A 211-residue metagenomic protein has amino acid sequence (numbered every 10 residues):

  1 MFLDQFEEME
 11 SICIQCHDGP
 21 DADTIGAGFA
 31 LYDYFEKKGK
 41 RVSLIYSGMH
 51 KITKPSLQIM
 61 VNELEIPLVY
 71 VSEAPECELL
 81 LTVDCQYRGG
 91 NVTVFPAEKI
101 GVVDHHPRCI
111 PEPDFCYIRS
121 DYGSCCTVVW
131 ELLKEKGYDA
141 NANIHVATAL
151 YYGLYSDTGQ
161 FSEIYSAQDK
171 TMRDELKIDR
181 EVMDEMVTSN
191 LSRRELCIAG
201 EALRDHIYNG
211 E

Functional and structural regions predicted by a protein language model:
M1-G19, F29-E36, I110-E211: A structured phosphate/pyrophosphate-recognition subdomain
M9-P75: Anionic-ligand anchoring segments at beta-strand to alpha-helix junctions in alpha/beta enzyme folds, i.e., glycine
D21-D23, D84, D104, D157: Acidic active-site catalytic centers that drive phospho-/nucleotidyl reactions and related ester hydrolyses
V42-L44, I100, L150: Hydrophobic/aromatic residues located in beta-strands of well-ordered beta-sheets within soluble catalytic
K51-I52, R88, V103, F161: Active-site environment of divalent metal-dependent phosphoester hydrolases
T53, E78-L79, Y151: Short secondary-structure boundary/hinge segments and terminal tails
Q58-F115: Active-site cofactor/cluster-binding pocket
